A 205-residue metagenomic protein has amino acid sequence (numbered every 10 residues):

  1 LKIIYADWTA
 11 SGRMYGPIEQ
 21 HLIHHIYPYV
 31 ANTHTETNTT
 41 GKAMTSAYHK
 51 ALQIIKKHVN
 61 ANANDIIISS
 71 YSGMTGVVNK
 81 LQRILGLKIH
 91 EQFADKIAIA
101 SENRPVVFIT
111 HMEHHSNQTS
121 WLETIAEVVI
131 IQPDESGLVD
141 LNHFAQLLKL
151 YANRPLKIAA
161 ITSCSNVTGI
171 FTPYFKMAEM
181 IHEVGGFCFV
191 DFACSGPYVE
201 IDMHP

Functional and structural regions predicted by a protein language model:
L1-P205: Pyridoxal 5′-phosphate
